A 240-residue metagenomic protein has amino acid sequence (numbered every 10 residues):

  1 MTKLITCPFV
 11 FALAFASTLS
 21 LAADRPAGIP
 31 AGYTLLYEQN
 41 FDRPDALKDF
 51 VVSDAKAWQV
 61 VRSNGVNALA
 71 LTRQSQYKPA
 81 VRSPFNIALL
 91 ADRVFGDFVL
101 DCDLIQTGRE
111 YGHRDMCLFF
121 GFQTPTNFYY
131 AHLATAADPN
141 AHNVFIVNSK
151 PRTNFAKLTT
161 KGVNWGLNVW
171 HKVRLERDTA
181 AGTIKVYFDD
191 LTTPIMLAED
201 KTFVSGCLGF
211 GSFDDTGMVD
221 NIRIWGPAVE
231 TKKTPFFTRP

Functional and structural regions predicted by a protein language model:
D24-A55, T231-P240: Extracellular carbohydrate-recognition regions
P26, N86-R93, L158-W165, L208-G209: Beta-strand-rich interaction surfaces with strong enrichment in secreted/lumenal proteins
F41, C102, I222-I224: Extracellular beta-strand elements of beta-rich domains used for carbohydrate recognition/degradation or cell-matrix
F41, G166-L197: Carbohydrate-binding surfaces in secreted/extracellular proteins
D45-S75: Extracellular glycan-recognition surfaces and repeat-rich motifs
K78-N148: Secretory/extracellular carbohydrate-interaction modules and structurally similar beta-sandwich "look-alikes"
K150-K172: Short, aromatic/His-centered strand-loop micro-motif at the edge of beta-sheets
I195-R223: Flexible glycan-contacting loops in extracellular carbohydrate-active proteins
